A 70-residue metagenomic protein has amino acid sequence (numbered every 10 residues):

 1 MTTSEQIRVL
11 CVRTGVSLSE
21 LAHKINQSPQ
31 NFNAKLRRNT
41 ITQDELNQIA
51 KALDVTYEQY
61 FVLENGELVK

Functional and structural regions predicted by a protein language model:
M1-E20: A short, Lys/Arg-rich alpha-helix, primarily the initiator
V9, H23, A34: DNA-binding alpha-helical recognition surfaces that contact promoter or target DNA
V9, Q59-K70: Short, charged recognition helix plus adjacent turn of helix-turn-helix-like nucleic-acid-binding domains
V12, H23, K51: Alpha-helical residues within the helix-turn-helix
N26-I41: Recognition helix of helix-turn-helix/homeodomain-like DNA-binding domains that insert into the DNA major groove
E45-Y60: DNA major-groove recognition helix of helix-turn-helix/homeodomain DNA-binding modules
